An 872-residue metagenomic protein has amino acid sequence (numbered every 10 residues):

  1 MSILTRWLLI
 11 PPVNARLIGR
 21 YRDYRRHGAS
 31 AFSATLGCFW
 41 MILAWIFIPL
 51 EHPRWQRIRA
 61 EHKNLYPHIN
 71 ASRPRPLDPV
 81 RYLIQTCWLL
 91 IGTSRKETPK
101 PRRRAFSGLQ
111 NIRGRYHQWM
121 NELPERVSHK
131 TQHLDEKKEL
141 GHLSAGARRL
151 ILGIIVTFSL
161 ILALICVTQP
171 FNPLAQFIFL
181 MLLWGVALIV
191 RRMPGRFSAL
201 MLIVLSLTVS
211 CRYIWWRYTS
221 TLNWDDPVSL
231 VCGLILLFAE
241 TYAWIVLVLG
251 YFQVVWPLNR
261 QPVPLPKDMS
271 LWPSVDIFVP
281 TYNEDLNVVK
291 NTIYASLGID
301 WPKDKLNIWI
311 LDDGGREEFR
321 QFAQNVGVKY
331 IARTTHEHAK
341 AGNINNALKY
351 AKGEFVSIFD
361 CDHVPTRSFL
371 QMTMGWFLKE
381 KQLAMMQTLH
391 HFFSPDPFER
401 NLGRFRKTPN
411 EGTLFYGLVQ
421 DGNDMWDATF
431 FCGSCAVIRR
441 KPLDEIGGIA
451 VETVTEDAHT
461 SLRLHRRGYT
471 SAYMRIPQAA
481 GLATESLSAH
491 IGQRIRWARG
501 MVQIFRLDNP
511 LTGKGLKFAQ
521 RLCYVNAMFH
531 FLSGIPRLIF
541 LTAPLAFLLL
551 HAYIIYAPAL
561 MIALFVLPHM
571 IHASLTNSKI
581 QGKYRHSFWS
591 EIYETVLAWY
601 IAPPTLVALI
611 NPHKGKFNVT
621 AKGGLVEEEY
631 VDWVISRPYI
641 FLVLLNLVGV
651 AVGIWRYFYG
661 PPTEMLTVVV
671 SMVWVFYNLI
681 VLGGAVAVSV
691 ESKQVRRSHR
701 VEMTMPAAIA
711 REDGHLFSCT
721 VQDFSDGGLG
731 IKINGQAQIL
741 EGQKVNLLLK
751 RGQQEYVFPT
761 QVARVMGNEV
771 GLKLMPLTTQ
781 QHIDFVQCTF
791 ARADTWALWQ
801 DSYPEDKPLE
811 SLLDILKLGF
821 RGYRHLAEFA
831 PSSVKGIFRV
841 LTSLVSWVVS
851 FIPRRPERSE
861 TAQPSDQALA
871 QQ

Functional and structural regions predicted by a protein language model:
S2-L271, C523, S533-R537, Y659-S689 (+1 more regions): N-terminal membrane-anchoring/stem segments of glycan-assembly enzymes
W7-L8, V13-A15, R22-R25, E629-Q872: Structured alpha-helical
Q253, I331-F355, R367-V454, H465-R466 (+2 more regions): Long helical/loop segments within the catalytic core of UDP-sugar-dependent glycosyltransferases, especially the large
S274-D276, N307, H459: Cell-envelope/extracellular polymer assembly enzymes that use nucleotide-activated donors
Y294-K305: Short, acidic, metal-binding catalytic loop of nucleotide-sugar glycosyltransferases
D312-F319, T335-H336: A conserved acidic beta->alpha catalytic loop
D360-V364: The conserved acidic donor/metal-binding loop of glycosyltransferases
R463-A479: Catalytic donor-sugar/metal-binding loop of nucleotide-sugar-dependent glycosyltransferases
